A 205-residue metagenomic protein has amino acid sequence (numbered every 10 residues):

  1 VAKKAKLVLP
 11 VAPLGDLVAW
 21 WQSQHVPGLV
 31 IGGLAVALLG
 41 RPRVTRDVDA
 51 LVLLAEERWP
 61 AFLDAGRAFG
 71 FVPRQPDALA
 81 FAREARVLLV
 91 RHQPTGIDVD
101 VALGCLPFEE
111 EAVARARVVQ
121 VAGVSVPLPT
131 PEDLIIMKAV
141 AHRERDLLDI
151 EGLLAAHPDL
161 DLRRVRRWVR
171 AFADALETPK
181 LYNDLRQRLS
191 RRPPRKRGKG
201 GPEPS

Functional and structural regions predicted by a protein language model:
V1-S205: Compositionally biased terminal segments of proteins
